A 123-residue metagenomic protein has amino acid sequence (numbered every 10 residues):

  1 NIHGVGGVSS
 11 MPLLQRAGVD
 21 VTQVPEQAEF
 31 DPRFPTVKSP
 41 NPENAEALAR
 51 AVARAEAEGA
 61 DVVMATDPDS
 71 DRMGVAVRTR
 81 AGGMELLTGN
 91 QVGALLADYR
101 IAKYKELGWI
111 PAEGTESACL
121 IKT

Functional and structural regions predicted by a protein language model:
N1-T123: Phosphate-binding chemistry for phosphorylated carbohydrates and sugar-nucleotides
